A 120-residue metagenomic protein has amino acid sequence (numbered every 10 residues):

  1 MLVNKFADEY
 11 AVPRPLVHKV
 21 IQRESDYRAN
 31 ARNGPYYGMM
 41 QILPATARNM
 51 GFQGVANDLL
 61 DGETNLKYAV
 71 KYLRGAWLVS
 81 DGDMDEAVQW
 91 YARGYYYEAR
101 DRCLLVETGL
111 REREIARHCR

Functional and structural regions predicted by a protein language model:
M1-Q22, D26: Export/targeting segments at the very N-terminus of extracytoplasmic proteins
D8, Q53-E63, V70-R120: Non-catalytic cell-wall polysaccharide-engagement segments
P13-R14, Y36, V55: Membrane-interface starts of transmembrane alpha-helices
R23-E24, Y37-M39, Y91-G94: Acidic helix-start/capping segments at beta-turn-to-alpha-helix junctions
S25-R28, T46-N49, G94-Y97: Solvent-exposed loop/turn segments at secondary-structure junctions within structured extracellular/periplasmic domains
N30-N33: A short gly/proline-enriched turn/hairpin at secondary-structure junctions
P35-F52: Substrate-binding/active-site groove segments that recognize and process beta-1,4-linked N-acetyl-hexosamine
